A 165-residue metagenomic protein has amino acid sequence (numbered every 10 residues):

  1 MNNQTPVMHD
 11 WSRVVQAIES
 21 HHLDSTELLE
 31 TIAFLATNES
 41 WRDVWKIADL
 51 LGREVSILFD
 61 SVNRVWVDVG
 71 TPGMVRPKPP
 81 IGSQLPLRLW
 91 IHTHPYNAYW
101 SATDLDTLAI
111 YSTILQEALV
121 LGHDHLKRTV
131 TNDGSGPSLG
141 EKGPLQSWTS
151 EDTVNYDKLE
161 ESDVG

Functional and structural regions predicted by a protein language model:
M1-L89, Y96-G165: Conserved beta-strand-loop surface patch within small alpha/beta domains used for substrate/adaptor or ligand engagement
